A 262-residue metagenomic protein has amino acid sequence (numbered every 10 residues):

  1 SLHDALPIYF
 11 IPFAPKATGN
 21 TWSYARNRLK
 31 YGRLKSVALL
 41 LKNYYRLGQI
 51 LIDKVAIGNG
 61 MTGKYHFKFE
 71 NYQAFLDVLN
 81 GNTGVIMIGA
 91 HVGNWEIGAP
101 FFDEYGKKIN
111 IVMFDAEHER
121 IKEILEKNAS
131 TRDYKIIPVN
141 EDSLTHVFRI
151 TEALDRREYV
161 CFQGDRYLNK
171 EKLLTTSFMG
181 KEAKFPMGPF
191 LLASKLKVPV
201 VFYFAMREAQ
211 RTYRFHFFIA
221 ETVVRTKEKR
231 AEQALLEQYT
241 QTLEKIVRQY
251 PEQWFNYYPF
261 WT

Functional and structural regions predicted by a protein language model:
H3-L6: Short, small-residue-biased leader/transition segments that mark boundaries at the very start of proteins
I8-Y9, T21-G32: Helix-loop "lid/cap" segments that line or gate small-molecule binding pockets
K30-R33, L39, T83-E141, R156 (+1 more regions): Catalytic core of membrane glycerolipid acyltransferases/transacylases, capturing the structured, soluble-facing
L40-L51, V147: Long amphipathic alpha-helix in the N-terminal Rossmann-like dinucleotide-binding domain of NAD(P)-dependent
I57-V85, G93, I219: A short, well-structured juxtamembrane/interface segment
Y65-F69, V92, H118, N140-L144 (+2 more regions): A conditional alpha-helix N-cap/helix-loop micro-motif detector
E104, T131-R132, L144-T262: Non-catalytic C-terminal accessory region of glycerolipid acyltransferases and related lyso-lipid remodeling enzymes
